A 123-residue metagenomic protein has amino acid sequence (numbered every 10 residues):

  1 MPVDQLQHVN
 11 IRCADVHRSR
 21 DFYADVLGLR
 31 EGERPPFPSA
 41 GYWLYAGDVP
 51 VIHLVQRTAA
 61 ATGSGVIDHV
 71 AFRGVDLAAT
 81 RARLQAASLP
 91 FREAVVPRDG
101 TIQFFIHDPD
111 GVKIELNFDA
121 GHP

Functional and structural regions predicted by a protein language model:
M1-H17, D48, D68-F72, A120-P123: N-terminal beta-strand motif that seeds the catalytic metal site of vicinal oxygen chelate
P2, G32, A86-P123: Vicinal oxygen chelate
Q5, P38, V66, G100: Exposed loop/turn and edge beta-strand positions of beta-sandwich/beta-sheet ligand-binding modules
N10-V51: Core segments of cupin and vicinal oxygen chelate
D21-F22, R83, D110: Structural preference for long, well-ordered alpha-helical segments within the folded cores of structured domains
F37, G47, L77, P97-D99 (+1 more regions): A short, compositionally biased micro-patch
I52-V55, E115: Conserved beta-strand in the GNAT
H69-R81: Mid-chain, well-packed structural core segment of small domains
